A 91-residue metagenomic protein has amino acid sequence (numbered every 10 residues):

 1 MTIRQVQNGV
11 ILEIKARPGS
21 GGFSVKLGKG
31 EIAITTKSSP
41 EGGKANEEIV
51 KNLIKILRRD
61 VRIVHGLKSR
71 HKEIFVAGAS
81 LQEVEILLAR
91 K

Functional and structural regions predicted by a protein language model:
M1-V50, K55-I56, R62-L67, H71-K91: Contiguous, often N-terminal, cationic amphipathic patches that form binding interfaces
